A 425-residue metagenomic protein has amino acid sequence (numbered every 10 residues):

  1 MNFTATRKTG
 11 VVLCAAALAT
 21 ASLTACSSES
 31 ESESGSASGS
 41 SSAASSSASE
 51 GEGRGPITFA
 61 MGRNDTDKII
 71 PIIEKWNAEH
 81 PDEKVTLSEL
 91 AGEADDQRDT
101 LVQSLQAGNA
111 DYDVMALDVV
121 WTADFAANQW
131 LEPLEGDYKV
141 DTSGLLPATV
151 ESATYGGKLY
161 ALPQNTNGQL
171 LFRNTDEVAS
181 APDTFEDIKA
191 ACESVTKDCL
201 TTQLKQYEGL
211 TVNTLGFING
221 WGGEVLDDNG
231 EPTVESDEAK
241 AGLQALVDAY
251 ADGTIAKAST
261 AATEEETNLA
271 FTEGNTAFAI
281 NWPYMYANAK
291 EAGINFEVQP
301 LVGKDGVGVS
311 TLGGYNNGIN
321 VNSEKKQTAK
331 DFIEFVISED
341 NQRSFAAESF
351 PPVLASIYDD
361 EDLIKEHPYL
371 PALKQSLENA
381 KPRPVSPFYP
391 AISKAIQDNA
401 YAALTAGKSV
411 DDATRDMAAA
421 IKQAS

Functional and structural regions predicted by a protein language model:
N2-A19, T24-W121, G303-D305, T328 (+1 more regions): Conserved N-terminal structural module of periplasmic/extracytoplasmic solute-binding proteins
F3, E378-S425: Conserved C-terminal helix/tail region of periplasmic/extracytoplasmic solute-binding proteins
L90-T100, V120, E186-D187, A258-L269: Short helix-initiation/N-cap motifs at beta->coil->alpha
R98-A110, N128, E177, A190 (+6 more regions): Short helices/loops that flank or line small-molecule/ion binding pockets
V102, D111-D113, D141-R173, V302 (+2 more regions): A structural signal for short loop-to-beta-strand junctions that line the ligand-binding cleft of periplasmic/secreted
V119-G168, S180, D187-K189, D198 (+3 more regions): Hinge/lid segment of periplasmic solute-binding proteins
E231-S259: Glycine-centered hinge/linker elements that transmit conformational signals in sensory and ligand-binding systems
P283-N295, K304-N399: C-terminal lobe and pocket-closing loops of periplasmic/extracytoplasmic Venus-flytrap solute-binding proteins
